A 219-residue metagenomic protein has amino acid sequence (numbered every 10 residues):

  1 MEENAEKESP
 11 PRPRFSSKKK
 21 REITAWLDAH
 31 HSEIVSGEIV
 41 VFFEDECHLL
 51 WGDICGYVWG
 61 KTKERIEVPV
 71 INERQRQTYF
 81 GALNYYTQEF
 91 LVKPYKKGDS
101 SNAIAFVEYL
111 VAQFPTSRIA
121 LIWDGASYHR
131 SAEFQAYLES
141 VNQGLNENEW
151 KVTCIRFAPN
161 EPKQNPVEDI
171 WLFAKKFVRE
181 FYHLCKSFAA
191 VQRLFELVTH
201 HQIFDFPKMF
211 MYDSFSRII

Functional and structural regions predicted by a protein language model:
M1-N72, R217-I219: Charge-mixed, compositionally biased segments that are often intrinsically disordered regulatory tracts
P10, L49, S100, E147 (+2 more regions): A short acidic, often aromatic-flanked loop/helix-cap motif at beta-alpha or helix-coil junctions that lines enzyme
G37-I39, T153, N160, Q164-I219: C-terminal anion-handling pockets and recognition modules
E44-H48, G81-A82, Q88, W123-D124 (+1 more regions): Short, conserved catalytic/metal-binding motifs centered on acidic residues
G52-D53, G60-R118: Electropositive, glycine- and tryptophan-enriched low-complexity nucleic-acid-binding patches
I54-E67, F134-N146, F157, F177: A short alpha/beta connector and helix-capping loop motif
R65-N72, V141-P166, H183: RNase H-like polynucleotidyl transferase catalytic core
S117-R130, F157-N160, N165: Acidic/histidine-rich, metal-coordinating catalytic segments
